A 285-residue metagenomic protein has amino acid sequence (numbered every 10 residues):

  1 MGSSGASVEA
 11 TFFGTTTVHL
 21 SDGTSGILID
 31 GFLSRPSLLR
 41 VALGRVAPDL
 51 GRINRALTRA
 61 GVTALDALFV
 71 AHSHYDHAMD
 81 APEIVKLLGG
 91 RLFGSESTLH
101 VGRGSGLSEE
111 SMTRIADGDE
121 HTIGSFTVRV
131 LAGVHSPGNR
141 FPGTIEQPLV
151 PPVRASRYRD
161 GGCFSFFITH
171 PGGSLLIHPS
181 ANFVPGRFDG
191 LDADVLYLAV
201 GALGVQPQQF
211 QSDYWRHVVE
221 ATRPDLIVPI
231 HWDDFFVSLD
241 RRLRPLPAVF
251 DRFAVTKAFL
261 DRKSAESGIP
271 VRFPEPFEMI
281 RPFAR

Functional and structural regions predicted by a protein language model:
G2, S25-V70, M79-E83, G138-P151 (+1 more regions): Pre-active-site segment of Zn-dependent metallo-hydrolases
S4-V8, S21-I27, E120-R129, T169-L175: Beta-strand-turn-beta hairpins that frame and shape the catalytic cleft of phosphate-ester-processing enzymes
T16-S21, F164-I168: Short beta-strand scaffold segments in enzyme catalytic cores
I29-F32, L65-S73, F93-S95, L176-A181 (+3 more regions): Active-site neighborhood of phospho(di)ester-bond hydrolases with catalytic His/Asp-centered motifs
P36, S73-M79, L99-G102, D119-H121 (+5 more regions): Active-site environment of divalent metal-dependent phosphoester hydrolases
L38, R55-T122, F126-G143: Active-site HxH/HxHxD metal-binding segment of metal-dependent hydrolases
R91, L99, R103-E120, R216-R285: Binuclear metal-ion centers of metallo-dependent hydrolases, dominated by the metallo-beta-lactamase
V153-A221: Active-site-proximal loop/helix segments of hydrolase catalytic cores
